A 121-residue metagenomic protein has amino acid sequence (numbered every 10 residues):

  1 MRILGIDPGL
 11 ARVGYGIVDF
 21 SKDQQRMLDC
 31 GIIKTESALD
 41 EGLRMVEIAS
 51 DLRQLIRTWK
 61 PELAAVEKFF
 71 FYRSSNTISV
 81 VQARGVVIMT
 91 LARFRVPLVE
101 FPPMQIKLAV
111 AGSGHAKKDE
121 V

Functional and structural regions predicted by a protein language model:
M1-V121: Phosphate- and other anionic-substrate recognition elements at nucleic-acid/protein interfaces
